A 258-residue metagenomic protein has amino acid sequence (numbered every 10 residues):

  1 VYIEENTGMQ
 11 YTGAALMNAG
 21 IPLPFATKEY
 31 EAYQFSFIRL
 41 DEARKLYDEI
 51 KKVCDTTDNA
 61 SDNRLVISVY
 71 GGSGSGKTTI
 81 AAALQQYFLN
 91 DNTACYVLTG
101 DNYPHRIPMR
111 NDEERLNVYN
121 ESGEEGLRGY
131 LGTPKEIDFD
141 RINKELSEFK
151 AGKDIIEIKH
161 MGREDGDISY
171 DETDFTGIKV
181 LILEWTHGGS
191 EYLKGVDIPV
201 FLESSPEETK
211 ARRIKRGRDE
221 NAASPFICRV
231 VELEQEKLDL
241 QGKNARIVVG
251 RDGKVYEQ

Functional and structural regions predicted by a protein language model:
T12-R39: C-terminal beta-strand-rich structural cap/linker in extracellular carbohydrate-active enzymes
R39-S68: Extreme N-terminal, non-catalytic leader segments that precede Walker-type/kinase nucleotide-binding cores
G72: P-loop (Walker A) phosphate-binding loop of NTP-binding proteins
G76: Conserved glycine(s) of the Walker
I80: Hydrophobic positions on the alpha1 helix immediately C-terminal to the Walker A/P-loop
Y96, Y103-E164: Conserved nucleotide-sensing/catalytic segment adjacent to the nucleotide-binding pocket in NTP-handling enzymes
D167-R216: ATP-dependent NMP and nucleoside kinases share a basic, alpha-helical "lid"
R218-Q258: Small-molecule kinase domains that catalyze NTP-dependent phosphoryl transfer to phosphate-bearing small molecules
